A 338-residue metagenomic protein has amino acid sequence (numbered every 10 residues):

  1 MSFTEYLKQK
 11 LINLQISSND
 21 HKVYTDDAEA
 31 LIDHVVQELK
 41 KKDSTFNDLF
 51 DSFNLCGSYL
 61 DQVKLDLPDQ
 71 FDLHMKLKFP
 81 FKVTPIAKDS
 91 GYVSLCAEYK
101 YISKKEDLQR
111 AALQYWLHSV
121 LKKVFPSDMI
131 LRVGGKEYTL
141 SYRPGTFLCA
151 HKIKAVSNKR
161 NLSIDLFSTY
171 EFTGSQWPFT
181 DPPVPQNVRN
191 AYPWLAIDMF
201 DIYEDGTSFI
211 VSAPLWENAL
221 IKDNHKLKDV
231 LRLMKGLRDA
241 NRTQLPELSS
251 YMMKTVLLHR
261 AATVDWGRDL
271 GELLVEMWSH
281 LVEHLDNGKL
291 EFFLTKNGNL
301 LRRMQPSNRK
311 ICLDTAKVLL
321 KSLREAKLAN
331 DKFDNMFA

Functional and structural regions predicted by a protein language model:
M1-F71, M75-S119, K123-P126, I130: N-terminal regions immediately upstream of nucleotidyltransferase
M1-K22, D27-K42, N47, R242-Q244 (+1 more regions): Terminal (often C-terminal) interaction modules
K8-K10, K22, K40-K42, K64 (+20 more regions): Context-gated lysine
V63-K64, A97-D286: Catalytic cores of NTP-dependent nucleotidyl/adenyl transfer enzymes across multiple folds
L67, P85-A87, P178-T180, G271 (+2 more regions): General "foldedness" signal
F71, D89-G91, P182-Q186, N299: Generic alpha-helical propensity signal that fires on short helical segments and nearby coil/disordered stretches
K76, T169, P185, I202 (+2 more regions): A generic signature of intrinsically disordered, low-complexity regions enriched in glycine/proline and charged/polar
